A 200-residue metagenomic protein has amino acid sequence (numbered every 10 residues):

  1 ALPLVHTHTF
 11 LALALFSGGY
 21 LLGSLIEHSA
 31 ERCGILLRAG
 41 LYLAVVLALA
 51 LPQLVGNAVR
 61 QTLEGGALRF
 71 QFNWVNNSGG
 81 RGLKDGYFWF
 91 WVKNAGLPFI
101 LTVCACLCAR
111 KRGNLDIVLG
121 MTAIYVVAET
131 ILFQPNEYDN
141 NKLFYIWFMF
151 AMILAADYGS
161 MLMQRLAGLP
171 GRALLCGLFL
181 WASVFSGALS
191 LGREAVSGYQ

Functional and structural regions predicted by a protein language model:
A1-H6, F10, G18: Membrane-interface alpha helices of multi-pass inner-membrane proteins
L11-S17, N136-Q164: Hydrophobic/aromatic-rich transmembrane helices and adjacent perimembrane loops
F16-L21, N94-L115, M161: Hydrophobic, aromatic-rich transmembrane alpha-helices and their immediate juxtamembrane boundary segments
I26-L41, T102-T122, R165-A173: Membrane-interface helix-loop-helix junctions at transmembrane boundaries of multi-pass membrane enzymes, predominantly
I35-A50, M161-L191: Signature aromatic-anchored transmembrane alpha helix within multi-pass, membrane-resident enzymes that catalyze glycan
A39-Q71, I100-R110: Membrane-lumen/periplasm interface segments of specific transmembrane helices in polyprenyl phosphate-linked
V55-A95, T122-F150, G198-Y199: Membrane-helix boundary/interfacial segments in multi-pass membrane proteins
